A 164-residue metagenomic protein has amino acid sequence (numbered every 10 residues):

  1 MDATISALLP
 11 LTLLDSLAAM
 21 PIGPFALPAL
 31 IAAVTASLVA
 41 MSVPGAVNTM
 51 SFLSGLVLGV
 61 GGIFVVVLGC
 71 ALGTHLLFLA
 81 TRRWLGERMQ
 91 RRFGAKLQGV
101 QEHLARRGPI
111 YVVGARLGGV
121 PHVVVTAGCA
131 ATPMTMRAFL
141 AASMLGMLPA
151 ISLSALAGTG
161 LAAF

Functional and structural regions predicted by a protein language model:
M1-V34, V60-A127, A131-A138, T159-F164: Membrane-interfacial helix-loop-helix
A33-V57, G61-G62, G119-T126, R137 (+1 more regions): Transmembrane helix boundary and interhelical junction motifs in multipass membrane proteins
L56, C70-H75, R83, S143 (+2 more regions): Hydrophobic positions within alpha-helical transmembrane segments of bacterial inner-membrane proteins
A141-F164: C-terminal membrane module of polytopic membrane proteins
